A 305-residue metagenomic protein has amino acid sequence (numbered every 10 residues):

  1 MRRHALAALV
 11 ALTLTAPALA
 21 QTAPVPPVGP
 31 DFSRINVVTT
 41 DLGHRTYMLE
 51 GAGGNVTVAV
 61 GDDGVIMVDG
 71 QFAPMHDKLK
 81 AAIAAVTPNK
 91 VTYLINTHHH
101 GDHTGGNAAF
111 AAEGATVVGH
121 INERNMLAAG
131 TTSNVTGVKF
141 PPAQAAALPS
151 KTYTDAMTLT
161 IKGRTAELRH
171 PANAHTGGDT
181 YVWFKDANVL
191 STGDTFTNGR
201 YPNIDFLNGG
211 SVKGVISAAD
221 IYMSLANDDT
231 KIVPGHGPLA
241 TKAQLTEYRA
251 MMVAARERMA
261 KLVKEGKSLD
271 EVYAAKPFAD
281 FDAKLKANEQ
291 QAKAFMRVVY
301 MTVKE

Functional and structural regions predicted by a protein language model:
M1-A8: Bacterial N-terminal signal peptides that target proteins for export
T13, A18-G29, S224-D228, P238-E305: Accessory terminal helices/loops
A23, D41, R124-P171, T176-G177 (+3 more regions): Metallo-beta-lactamase
V38-A82, V182-F184, V189-D194: Conserved beta-strand hairpin/beta-sheet module of binuclear metal-dependent hydrolase folds, prominently
T39, D62-I66, P74-V118: Active-site metal-binding motif and surrounding structural segment of the metallo-beta-lactamase
R45, A59, D69, I83 (+10 more regions): Divalent metal-coordination and catalytic microenvironments
G53-V56, V65, F72-M75, H98-T104 (+9 more regions): Solvent-exposed loop/turn segments at secondary-structure junctions within structured extracellular/periplasmic domains
G64-V65, F72-P74, T158, T165-A254 (+1 more regions): Metallo-beta-lactamase
